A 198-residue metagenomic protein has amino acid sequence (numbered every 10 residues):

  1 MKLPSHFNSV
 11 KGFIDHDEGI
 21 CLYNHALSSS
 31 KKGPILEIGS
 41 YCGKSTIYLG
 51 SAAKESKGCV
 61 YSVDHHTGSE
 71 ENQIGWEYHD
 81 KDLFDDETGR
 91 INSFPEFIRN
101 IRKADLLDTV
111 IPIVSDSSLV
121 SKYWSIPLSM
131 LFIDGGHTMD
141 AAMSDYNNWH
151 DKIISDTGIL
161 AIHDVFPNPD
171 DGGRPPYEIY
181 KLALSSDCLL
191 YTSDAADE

Functional and structural regions predicted by a protein language model:
K2-S28: Class I SAM-dependent methyltransferase Rossmann-like catalytic core, especially the SAM/SAH-binding loop
G19-N100: SAM cofactor-binding core of SAM-dependent methyltransferases, primarily the Rossmann-like beta-alpha-beta module
E70-W76, S125, D171-P176: Short aromatic-enriched loop/helix-cap "lid" or pocket-rim segments at secondary-structure transitions that line
T88, P167-G172: Acceptor-substrate binding/catalytic loop of class I
L106-L107: Conserved H-loop
V110-P169: Active-site segment flanking the S-adenosylmethionine/decSAM binding pocket in AdoMet-dependent transferases
R174-L190: Conserved Class I S-adenosyl-L-methionine
Y191-E198: Conserved small/polar residues in nucleotide/adenosyl-binding loops
